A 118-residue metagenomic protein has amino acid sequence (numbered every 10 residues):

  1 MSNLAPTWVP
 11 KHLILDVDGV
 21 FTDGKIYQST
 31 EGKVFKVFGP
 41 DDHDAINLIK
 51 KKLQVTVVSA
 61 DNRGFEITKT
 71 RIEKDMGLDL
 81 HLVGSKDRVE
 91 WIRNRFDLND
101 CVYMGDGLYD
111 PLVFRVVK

Functional and structural regions predicted by a protein language model:
S2-K86: Alpha-helical substrate-recognition element adjacent to the catalytic core
G24, P111, V117-K118: Active-site-proximal glycine-rich helix-loop-beta segment
I46-K51, E90-F96, R115: Surface-exposed amphipathic alpha-helices with a cationic face
K52-T56, R95-V102, K118: Short beta-strand/loop segments at the ligand-binding rim of alpha/beta enzyme cores
T68, I72, I92, V113-F114: Hydrophobic packing residues within well-ordered alpha-helices of enzyme cores
D75, V116-V117: Structural motif
V89-P111: Conserved Lys-Pro-Asp/Glu-containing loop-to-beta segment of HAD-superfamily phosphomonoesterases, centered on
